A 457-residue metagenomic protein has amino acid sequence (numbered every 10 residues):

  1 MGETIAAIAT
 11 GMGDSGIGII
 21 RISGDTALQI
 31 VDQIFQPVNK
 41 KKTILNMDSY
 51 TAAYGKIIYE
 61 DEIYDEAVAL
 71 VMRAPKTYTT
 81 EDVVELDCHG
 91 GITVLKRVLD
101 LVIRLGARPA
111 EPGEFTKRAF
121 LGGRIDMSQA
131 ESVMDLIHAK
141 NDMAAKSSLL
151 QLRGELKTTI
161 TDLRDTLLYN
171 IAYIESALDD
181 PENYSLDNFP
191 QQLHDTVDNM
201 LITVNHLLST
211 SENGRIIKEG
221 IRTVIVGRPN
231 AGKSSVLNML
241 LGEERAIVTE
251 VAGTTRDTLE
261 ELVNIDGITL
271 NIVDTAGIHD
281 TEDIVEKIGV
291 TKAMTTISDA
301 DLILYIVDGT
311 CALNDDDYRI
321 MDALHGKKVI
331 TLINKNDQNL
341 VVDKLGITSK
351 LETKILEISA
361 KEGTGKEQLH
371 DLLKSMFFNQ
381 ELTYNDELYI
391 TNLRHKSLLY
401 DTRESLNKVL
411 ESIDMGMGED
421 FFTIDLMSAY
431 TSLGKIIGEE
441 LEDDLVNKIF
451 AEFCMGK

Functional and structural regions predicted by a protein language model:
M1-K146, L150, G154, I330: A glycine-rich (often HGG/GG-containing) alpha/beta subdomain
G2-I8, M12, D142-N264, T281-D283 (+1 more regions): C-terminal-of-GTPase-core extension/linker across diverse P-loop GTPases
A53-Y64, A69-R73, G253-T281, D299: Switch I (G2) and immediately adjacent beta-strands of P-loop GTPase domains
L241, A276-G277, D301, D308 (+1 more regions): Short glycine-/small-residue-rich Rossmann-like dinucleotide-binding loops
L270, L302, I330: Short, Asp-centered acidic motifs that coordinate Mg2+ and/or phosphate in catalytic or ligand-binding sites
I272, I306, L332: Generic enzyme active-site microenvironment
E286-T310: Inter-motif core of Ras-like GTPase G domains
